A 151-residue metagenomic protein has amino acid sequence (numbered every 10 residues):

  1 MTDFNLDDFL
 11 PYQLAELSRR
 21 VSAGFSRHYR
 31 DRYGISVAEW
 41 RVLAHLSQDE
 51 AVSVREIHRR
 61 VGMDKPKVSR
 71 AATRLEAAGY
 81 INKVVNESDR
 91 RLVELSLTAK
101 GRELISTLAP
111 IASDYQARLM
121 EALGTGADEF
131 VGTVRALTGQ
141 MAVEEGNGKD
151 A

Functional and structural regions predicted by a protein language model:
M1-D3, T125-A151: C-terminal regulatory/oligomerization modules of transcriptional regulators
M1-Y33, A151: N-terminal leader segment of winged-helix/HTH proteins
A23-D64: N-terminal helix-turn-helix DNA-binding core of bacterial DNA-binding proteins
V54-R55, P66, T73, V93: Residues within helix-turn-helix
K65-K67, K83: A general lysine-centric signal
T73-G132: Charged, amphipathic alpha-helical coiled-coil/dimerization segments
